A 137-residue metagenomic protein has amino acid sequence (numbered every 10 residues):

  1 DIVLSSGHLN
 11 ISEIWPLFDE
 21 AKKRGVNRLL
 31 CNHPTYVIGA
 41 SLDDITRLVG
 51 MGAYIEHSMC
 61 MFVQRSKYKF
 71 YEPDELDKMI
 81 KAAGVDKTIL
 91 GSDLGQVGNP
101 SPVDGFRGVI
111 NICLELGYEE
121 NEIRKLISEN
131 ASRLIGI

Functional and structural regions predicted by a protein language model:
D1-A40: Divalent metal-binding pocket/active-site signature
V3-S5, R28-L30, G52-E56, K87-I89: Structural preference for beta-strand elements that scaffold enzyme active sites
L4, I55, D93, I123 (+1 more regions): Divalent metal-coordination and catalytic microenvironments
L9, P34-Y36, S58-F62, D93-V97: Active-site beta-loop-alpha junctions enriched in small/polar residues
F18-K23, D44-G52, D77-V85: Acidic (Asp/Glu)-rich catalytic clusters
D43, K69-L76, D104-G108: Charged helix-capping and loop-helix junction motifs
V85-P102: Short acidic/histidine-rich active-site segments
G105-I137: Mid-to-C-terminal alpha-helical segments outside catalytic/metal-binding sites
